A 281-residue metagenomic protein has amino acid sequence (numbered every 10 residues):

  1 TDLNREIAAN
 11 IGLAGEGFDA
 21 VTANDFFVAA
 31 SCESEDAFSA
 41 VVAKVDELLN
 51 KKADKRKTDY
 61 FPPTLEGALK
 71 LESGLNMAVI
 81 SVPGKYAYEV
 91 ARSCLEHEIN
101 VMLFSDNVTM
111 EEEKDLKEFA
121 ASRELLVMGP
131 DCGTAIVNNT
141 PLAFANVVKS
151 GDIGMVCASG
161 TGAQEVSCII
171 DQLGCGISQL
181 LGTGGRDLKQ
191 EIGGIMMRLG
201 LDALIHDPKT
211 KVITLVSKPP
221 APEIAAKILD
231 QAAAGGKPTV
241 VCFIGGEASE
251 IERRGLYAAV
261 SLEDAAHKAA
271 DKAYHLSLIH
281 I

Functional and structural regions predicted by a protein language model:
T1-L278: Catalytic-core regions of core metabolic enzymes, especially those transforming organic acids/acyl-group intermediates
I281: Calmodulin-binding IQ motif helices
